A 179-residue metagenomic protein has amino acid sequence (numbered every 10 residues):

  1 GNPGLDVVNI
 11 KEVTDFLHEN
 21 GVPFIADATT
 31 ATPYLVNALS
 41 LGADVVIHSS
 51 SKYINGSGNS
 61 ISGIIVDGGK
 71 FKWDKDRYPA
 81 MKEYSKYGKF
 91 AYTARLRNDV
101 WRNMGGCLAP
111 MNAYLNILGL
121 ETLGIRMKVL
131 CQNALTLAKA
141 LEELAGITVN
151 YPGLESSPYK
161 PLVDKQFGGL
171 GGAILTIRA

Functional and structural regions predicted by a protein language model:
G1-A145, N150: Conserved PLP-enzyme active-site core in the AAT-like
T148-A179: Conserved PLP-binding catalytic core of the aspartate aminotransferase-like
